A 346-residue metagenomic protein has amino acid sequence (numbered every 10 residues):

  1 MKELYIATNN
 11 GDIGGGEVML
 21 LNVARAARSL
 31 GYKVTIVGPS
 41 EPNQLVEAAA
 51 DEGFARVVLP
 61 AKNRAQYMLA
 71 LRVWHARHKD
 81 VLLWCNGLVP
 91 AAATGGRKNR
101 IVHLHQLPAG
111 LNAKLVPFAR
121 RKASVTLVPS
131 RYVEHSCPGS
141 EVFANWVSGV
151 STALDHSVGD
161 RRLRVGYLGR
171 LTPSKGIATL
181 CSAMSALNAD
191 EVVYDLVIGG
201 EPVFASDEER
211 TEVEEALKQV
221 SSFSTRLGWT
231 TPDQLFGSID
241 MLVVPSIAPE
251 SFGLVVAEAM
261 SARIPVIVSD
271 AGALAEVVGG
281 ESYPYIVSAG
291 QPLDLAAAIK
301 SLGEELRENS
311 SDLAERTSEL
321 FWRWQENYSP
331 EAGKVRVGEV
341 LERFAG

Functional and structural regions predicted by a protein language model:
Y5-A65, F204: N-terminal strand-loop element at the rim of the active site of nucleotide-sugar-dependent glycosyltransferases
G14-R25, L163, T172-A186, L293 (+1 more regions): A conserved mid-protein helix/loop that constitutes part of the nucleotide-sugar donor-binding site
N43-A50, V133, D195-S222, R226: Short, structured helix-loop element that forms part of the nucleotide-activated donor/catalytic region
K62-R64, E214, S221-F236, G290: Conserved active-site histidine-acidic residue motif and adjacent donor-binding/catalytic loop of glycosyltransferases
L83-P90, L104: Short His-centered aromatic/hydrophobic patch
W229, G280-L293, I299-R307: Conserved acidic donor-binding segment of nucleotide-sugar-dependent glycosyltransferases
P265-V268: Short hydrophobic beta-strand element within catalytic cores of glycosyltransferases and related nucleotide-activated
R307-E342: A charged, aromatic-enriched C-terminal amphipathic alpha-helix characteristic of glycosyltransferases across folds
